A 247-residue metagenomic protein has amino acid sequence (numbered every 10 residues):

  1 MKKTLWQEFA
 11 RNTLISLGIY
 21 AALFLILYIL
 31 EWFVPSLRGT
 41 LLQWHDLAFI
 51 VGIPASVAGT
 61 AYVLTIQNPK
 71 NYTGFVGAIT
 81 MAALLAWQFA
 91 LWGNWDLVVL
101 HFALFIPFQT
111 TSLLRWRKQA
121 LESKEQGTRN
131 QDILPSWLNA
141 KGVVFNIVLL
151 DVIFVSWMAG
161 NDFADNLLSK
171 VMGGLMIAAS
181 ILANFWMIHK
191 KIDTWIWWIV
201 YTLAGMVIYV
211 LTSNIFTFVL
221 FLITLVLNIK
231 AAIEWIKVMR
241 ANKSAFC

Functional and structural regions predicted by a protein language model:
K2-P69, A103-F108, R115-C247: Polytopic alpha-helical membrane-helix bundles and their juxtamembrane interface segments in multi-pass membrane
T60-A90: Long, highly hydrophobic alpha-helical transmembrane signal-anchor segments
Y72-F75, N94, V98-V99, I192 (+1 more regions): Replace "multi-pass membrane enzymes" with "multi-pass membrane proteins
T80-L121: Hydrophobic, ordered structural segments
